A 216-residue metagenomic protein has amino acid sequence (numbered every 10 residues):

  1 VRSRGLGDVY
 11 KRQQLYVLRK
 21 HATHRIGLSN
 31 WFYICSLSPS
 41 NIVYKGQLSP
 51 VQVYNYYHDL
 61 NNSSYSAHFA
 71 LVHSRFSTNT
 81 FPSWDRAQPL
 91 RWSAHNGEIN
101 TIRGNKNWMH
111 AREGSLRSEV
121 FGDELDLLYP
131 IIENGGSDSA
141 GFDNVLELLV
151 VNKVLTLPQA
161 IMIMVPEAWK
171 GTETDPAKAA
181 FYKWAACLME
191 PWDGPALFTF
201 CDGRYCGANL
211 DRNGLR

Functional and structural regions predicted by a protein language model:
V1-Y10: Short, small-residue-biased leader/transition segments that mark boundaries at the very start of proteins
A22-G27, W31, S36-L37, I42-V53: Glycine-enriched loop-and-adjacent helix/strand subsegments that border the catalytic/binding cleft of enzyme cores
L28-P39, D85, L157-M164, D175-P176: Short coil/turn segments at secondary-structure boundaries
L37-S40, K45-S49, V72-R75, N105 (+3 more regions): Structured loops at beta-to-helix junctions and adjacent beta-edge loops in soluble globular domains
K45-R75, N79: Core mixed alpha/beta domains of very large multi-subunit molecular machines
A70, P82-I99, R103, E190-R216: Conserved catalytic micro-motifs used in adenylation/nucleotidyl-transfer and phosphoryl/amide- and methyl-transfer
N100, K106-K183: Conserved catalytic alpha/beta cores of large enzymes that bind or transform nucleotide phosphates and polynucleotides
A177-A196: Phosphate-interacting basic helix/loop segments used at nucleotide- and nucleic-acid interfaces
